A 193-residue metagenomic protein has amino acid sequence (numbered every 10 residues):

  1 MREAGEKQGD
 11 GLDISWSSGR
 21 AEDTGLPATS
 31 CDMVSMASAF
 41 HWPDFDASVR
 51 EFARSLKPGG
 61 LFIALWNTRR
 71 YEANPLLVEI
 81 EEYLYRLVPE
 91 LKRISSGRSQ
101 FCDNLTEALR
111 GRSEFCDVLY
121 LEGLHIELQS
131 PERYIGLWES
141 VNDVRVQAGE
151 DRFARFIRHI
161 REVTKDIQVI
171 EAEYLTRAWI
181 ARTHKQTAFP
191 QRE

Functional and structural regions predicted by a protein language model:
M1-T24: Class I SAM-dependent methyltransferase SAM/SAH-binding core
E22-V34: A short acidic, Gly/Pro-enriched loop at the edge of an enzyme's catalytic core that lines a small-molecule cofactor
P27, F101-E193: Conserved Class I S-adenosyl-L-methionine
M33-M36, F45: A short beta-strand submotif of the Rossmann-like class I SAM-dependent methyltransferase core that lines
W42-S55: A short, conserved alpha-helix within the catalytic core of class I
A53-H125: Conserved catalytic/acceptor-binding region of the Class I
